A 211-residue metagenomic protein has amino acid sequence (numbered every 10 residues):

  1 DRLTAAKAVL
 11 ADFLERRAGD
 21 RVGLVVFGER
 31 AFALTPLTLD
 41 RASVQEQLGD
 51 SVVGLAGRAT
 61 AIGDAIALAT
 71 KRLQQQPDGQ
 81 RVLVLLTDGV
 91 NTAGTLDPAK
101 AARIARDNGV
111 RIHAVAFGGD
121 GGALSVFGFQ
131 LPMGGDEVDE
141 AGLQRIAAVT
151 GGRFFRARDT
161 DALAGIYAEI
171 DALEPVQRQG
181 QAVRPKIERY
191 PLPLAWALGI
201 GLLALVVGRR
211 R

Functional and structural regions predicted by a protein language model:
D1-Q80, T95: Membrane-embedded segments
A11-D12, A31-A33, N91-A93, D120-G122 (+2 more regions): Short beta-strands and strand-coil junctions in structured, solvent-facing domains, enriched
V25-G28, L86-G89, V115-G118, A157-T160: Active-site-proximal beta-strand/loop segments in catalytic clefts of secreted hydrolases
V44, A69, V84, I112 (+2 more regions): Residue-level signature of catalytic and energy-coupling elements of molecular machines, predominantly ATP/GTP-dependent
V44, F154-F155: Scaffold/interface architecture of coatomer-like assemblies
G57-T60, Q80-V82, G89-V149, Y167: VWA/integrin I-like adhesion module and closely mimicked acidic/polar interface patches used
A157-R189: Juxtamembrane amphipathic/hinge helix adjacent to a transmembrane helix
V176-R211: C-terminal signal-anchor/stop-transfer transmembrane helix together with its immediate cytosolic, Lys/Arg-enriched
